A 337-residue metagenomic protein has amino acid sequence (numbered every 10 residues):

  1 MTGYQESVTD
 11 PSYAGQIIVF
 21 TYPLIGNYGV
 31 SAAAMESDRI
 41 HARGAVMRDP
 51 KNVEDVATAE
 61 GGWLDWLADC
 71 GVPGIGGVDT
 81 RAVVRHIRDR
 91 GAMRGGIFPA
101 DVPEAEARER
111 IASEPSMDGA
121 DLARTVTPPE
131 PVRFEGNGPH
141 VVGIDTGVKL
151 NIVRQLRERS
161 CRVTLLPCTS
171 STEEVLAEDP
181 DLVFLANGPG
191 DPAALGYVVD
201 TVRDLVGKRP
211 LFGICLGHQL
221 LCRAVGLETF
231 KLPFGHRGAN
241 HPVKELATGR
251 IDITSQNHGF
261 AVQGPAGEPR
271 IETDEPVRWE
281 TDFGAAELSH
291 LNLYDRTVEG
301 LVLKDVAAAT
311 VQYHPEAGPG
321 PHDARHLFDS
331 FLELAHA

Functional and structural regions predicted by a protein language model:
M1-E178, P192, G318-G320, S330-A337: RNA-binding accessory domains that recognize and position tRNA/RNA substrates
P73, H140, P210-F212, E228 (+1 more regions): Proline-centered loop/turn at the N-terminus of a beta-strand
G138-V142, R162, P210, I253 (+1 more regions): Residues that mark the start of a beta-strand
H140-D145, T254-S255, A309-Y313: Active-site-proximal beta-strand elements of phosphoester/diester hydrolases
L182, A186-P265, G320-L334: Cysteine-nucleophile active-site neighborhood
R250-D305: Catalytic beta-strand/loop cores that center a nucleophilic Ser/Cys/Thr and support acyl-enzyme chemistry
G300-H336: A glycine-centered loop/beta-turn motif at secondary-structure junctions
